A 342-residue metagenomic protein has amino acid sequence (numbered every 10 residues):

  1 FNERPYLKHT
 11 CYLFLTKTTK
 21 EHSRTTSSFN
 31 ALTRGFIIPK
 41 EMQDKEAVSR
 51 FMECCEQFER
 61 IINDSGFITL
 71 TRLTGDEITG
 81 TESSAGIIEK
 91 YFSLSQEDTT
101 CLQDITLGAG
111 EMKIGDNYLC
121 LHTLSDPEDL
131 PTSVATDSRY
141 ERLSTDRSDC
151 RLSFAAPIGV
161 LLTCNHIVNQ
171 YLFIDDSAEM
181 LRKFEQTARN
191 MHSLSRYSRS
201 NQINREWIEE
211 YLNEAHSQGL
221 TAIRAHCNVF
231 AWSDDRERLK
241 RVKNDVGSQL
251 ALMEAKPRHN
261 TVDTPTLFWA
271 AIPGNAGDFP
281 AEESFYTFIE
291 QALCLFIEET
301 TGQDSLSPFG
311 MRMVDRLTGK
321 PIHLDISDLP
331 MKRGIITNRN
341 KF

Functional and structural regions predicted by a protein language model:
F1, L306-F342: Glycine-rich phosphate-binding loop of nucleotide-binding enzymes
F1-E298: Extended, folded cores of ATP/NTP-driven motor/assembly subunits in large transport and secretion machines
F288-G310, D315-L317: Extreme N-terminal, non-catalytic leader segments that precede Walker-type/kinase nucleotide-binding cores
